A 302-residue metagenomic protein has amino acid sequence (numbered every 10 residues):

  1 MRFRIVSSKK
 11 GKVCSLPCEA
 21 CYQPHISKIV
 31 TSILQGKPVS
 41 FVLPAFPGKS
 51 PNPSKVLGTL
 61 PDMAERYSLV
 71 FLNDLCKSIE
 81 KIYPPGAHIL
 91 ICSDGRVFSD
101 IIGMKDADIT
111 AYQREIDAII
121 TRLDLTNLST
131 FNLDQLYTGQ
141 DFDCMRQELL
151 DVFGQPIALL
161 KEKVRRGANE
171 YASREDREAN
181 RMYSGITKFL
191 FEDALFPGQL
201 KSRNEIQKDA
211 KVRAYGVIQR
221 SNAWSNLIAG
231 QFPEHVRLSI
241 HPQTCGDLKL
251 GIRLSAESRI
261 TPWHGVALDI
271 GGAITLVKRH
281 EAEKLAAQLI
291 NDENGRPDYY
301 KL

Functional and structural regions predicted by a protein language model:
M1-L69: N-terminal regions that are enriched for targeting/export leaders and immediately downstream pro/stem segments
I29, F71-S78, E115, I119 (+3 more regions): Charge-rich, solvent-exposed alpha-helical interaction surfaces
T31-P38, E80-G86, F232: Flexible, charged surface loops at secondary-structure boundaries
G36-S54, L90-F98, T130-Y137: Short loop/turn segments at strand-loop or loop-helix junctions that form parts of catalytic or ligand-binding pockets
A64-P84: Histidine-anchored nucleotide/phosphate-binding helix
G95-R259, D269: A substrate-binding/cap region within the structured catalytic cores of diverse enzymes
L248-L302: C-terminal regions of proteins
